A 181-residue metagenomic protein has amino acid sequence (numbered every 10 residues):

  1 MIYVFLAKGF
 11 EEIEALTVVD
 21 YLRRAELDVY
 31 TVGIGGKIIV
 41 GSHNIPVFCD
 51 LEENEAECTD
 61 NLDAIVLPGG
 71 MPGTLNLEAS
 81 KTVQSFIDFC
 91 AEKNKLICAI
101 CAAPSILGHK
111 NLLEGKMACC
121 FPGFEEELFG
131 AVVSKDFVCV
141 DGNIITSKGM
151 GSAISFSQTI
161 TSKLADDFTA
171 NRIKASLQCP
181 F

Functional and structural regions predicted by a protein language model:
Y3-V4, F10, R23-I34, L51-F181: Active-site-adjacent pocket-lining segments in enzyme domains
E14-V18, F86: Hydrophobic residues within alpha-helices that form the first helical element adjacent to the glycine-rich loop
V32, K37-H43: Membrane-interfacial amphipathic helices and adjacent loop/beta segments that form the lipid-substrate binding surface
S42-D50: A cross-family phosphate/adenosyl-ligand binding-site feature
